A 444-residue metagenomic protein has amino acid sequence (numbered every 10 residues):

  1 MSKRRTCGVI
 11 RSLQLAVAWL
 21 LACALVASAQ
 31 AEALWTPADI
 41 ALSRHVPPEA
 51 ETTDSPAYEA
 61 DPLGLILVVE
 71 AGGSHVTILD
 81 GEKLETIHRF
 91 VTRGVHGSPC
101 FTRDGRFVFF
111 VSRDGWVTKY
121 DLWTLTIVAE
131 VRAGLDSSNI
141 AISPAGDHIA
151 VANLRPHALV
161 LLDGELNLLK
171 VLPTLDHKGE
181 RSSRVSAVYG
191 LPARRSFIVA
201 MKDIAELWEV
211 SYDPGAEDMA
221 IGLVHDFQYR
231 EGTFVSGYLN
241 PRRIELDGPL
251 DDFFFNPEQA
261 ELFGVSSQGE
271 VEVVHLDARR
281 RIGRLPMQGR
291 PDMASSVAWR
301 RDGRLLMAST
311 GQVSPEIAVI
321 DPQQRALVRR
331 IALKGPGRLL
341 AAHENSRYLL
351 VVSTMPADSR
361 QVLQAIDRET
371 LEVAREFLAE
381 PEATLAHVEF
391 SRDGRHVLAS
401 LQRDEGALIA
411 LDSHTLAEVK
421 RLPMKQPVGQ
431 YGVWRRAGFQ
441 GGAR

Functional and structural regions predicted by a protein language model:
K3-V17: Bacterial N-terminal signal peptides that target proteins for export
Q14-V26: Bacterial N-terminal signal peptides
A24, A29-R444: Predominantly soluble domains enriched in secretory-pathway, periplasmic, or organellar proteins
